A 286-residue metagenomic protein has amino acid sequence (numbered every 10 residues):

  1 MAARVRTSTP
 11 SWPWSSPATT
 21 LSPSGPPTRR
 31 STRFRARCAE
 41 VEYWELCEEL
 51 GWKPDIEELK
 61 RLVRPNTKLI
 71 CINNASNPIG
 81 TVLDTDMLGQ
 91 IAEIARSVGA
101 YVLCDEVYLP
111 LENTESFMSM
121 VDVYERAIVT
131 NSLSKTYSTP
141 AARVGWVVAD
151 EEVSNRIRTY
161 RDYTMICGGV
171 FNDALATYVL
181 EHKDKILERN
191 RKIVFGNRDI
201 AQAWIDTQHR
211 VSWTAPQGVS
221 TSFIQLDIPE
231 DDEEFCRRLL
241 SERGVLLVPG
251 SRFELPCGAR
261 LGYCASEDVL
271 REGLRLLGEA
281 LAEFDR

Functional and structural regions predicted by a protein language model:
M1-T20, R33-F34, P229, G258: Phosphate-binding glycine-rich loop
P13-I72, E93: PLP-dependent aminotransferase-like
L21-P23, R35, I70, N77 (+10 more regions): Generic structural signal for small/hydrophobic residues in well-ordered secondary structure, especially within
R37, S97-V98, Q208, R243 (+1 more regions): Helix C-cap/helix->beta junction micro-motif
E42, K53-N66, P78-Y101, E106-T139: Active-site pre-lysine segment of PLP-dependent enzymes
R61, P229-E230, E234, R238-L247 (+1 more regions): PLP-dependent enzyme catalytic core of the Aspartate aminotransferase-like
E125-F195, Q202-W204: Conserved core segment of the aminotransferase class I/II
T177, I193-Q202, W213-L226, C257: Conserved glycine-rich beta-strand-loop-beta hairpin in the small C-terminal domain of fold type I
